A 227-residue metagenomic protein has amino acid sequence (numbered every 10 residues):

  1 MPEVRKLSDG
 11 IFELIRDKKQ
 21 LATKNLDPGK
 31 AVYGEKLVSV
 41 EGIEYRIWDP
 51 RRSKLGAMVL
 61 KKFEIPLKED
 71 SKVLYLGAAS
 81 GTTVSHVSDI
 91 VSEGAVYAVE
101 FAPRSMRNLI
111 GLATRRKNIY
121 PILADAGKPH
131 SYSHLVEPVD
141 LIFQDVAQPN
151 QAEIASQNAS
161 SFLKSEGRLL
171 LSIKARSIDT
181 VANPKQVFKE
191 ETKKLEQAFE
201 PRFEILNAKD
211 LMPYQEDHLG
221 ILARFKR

Functional and structural regions predicted by a protein language model:
M1-Y45: N-terminal auxiliary segments of SAM/dcSAM-dependent transferases
R5, S105-N108, E153-K226: C-terminal substrate-binding/active-site "lid" region of AdoMet-derived donor-dependent transferases
P28, V32-E35, D49-K72: Conserved alpha-helix/loop element of class I SAM-dependent methyltransferases that forms part of the SAM/SAH-binding
V59, G77, I142, A223: Residue-level signature of catalytic and energy-coupling elements of molecular machines, predominantly ATP/GTP-dependent
L67-A79, A95-Y97: Conserved class I S-adenosyl-L-methionine
K68, V91-S92, F162-E166: Helix-to-beta-strand junctions that scaffold the AdoMet/dcAdoMet cofactor pocket in Class I SAM-dependent enzymes
A79-E93: Conserved SAM-binding loop of SAM-dependent methyltransferases across substrates and taxa, primarily the Class I
V99-Q151: S-adenosyl-L-methionine
